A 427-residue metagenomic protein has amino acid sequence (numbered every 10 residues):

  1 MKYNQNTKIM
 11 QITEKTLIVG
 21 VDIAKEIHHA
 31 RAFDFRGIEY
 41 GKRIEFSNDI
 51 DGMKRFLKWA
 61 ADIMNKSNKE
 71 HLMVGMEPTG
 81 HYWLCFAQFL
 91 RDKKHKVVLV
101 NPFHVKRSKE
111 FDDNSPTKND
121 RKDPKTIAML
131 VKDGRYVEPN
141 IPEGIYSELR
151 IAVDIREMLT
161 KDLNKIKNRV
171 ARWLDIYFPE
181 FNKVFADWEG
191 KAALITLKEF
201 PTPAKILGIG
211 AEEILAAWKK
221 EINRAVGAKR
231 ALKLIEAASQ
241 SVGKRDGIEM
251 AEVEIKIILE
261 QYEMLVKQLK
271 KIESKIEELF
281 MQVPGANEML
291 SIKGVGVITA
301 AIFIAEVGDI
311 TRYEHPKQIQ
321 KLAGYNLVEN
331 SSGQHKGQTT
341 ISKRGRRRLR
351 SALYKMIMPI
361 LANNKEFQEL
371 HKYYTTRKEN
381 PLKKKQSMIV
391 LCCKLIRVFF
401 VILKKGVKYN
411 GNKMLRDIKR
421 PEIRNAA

Functional and structural regions predicted by a protein language model:
M1-A427: A detector of single, family-specific signature residues that are central to catalytic or substrate-handling motifs
